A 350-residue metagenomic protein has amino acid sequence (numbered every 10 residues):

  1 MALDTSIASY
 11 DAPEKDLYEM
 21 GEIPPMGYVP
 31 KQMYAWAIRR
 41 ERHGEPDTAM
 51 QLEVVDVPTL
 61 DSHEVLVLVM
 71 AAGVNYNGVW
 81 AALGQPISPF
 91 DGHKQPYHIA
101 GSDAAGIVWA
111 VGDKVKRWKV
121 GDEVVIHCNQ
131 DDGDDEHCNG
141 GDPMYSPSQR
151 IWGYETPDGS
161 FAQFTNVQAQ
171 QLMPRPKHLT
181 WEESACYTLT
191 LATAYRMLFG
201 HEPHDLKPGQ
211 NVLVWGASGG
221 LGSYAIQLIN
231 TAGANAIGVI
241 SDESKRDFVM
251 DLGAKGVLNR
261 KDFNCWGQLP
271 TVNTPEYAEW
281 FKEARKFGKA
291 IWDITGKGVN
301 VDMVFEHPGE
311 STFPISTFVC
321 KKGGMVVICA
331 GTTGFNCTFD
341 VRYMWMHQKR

Functional and structural regions predicted by a protein language model:
D56-V74, P86-N139, Q171, P176-L179: Glycine-rich beta-strand-centered segment in the early N-terminal region that forms part of a ligand/cofactor-binding
L68, W80, S102, Q130-G216 (+1 more regions): NAD(P)H dinucleotide-binding glycine-rich loop of Rossmann-like/cofactor-binding domains, especially the beta1-alpha1
E123, N211, N235, G324-M325: Short glycine-centered segments of the SAM/dcSAM-binding site in methyltransferase folds
T193, G220-L221, S311-T312: Hydrophobic/small residue at the entry helix of a nucleotide-binding pocket
V214, N230-S311: Adenosine-nucleotide cofactor-binding segment
S218, I226: N-terminal Rossmann NAD(P)H-binding glycine-rich loop of SDR-like oxidoreductase domains
A232, I240, V249-M250, L269-V272 (+1 more regions): Glycine-rich phosphate-binding loop and adjacent beta-alpha segment of Rossmann(oid) nucleotide-cofactor-binding
